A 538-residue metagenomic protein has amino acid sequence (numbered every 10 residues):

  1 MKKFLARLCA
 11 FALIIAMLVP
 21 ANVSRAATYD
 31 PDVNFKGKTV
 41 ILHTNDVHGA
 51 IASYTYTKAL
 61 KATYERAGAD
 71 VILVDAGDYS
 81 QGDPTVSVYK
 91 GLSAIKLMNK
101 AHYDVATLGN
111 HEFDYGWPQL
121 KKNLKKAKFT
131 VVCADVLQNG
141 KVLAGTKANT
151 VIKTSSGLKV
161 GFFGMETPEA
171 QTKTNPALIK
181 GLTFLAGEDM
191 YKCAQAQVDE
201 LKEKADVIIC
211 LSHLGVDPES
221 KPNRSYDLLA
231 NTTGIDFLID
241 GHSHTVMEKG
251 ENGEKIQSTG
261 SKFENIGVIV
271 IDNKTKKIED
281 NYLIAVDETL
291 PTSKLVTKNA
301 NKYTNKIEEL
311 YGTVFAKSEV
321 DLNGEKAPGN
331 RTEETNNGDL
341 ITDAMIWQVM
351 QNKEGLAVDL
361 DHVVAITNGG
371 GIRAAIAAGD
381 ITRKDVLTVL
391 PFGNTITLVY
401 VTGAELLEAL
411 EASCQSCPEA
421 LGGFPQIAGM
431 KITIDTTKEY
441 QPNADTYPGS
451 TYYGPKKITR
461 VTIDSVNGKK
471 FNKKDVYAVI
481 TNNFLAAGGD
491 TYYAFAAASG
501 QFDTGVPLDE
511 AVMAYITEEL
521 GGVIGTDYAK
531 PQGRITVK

Functional and structural regions predicted by a protein language model:
F4-V23: Sec-dependent N-terminal signal peptides of Gram-positive bacterial secreted proteins and lipoproteins
A27-L290, T332, N337-W347, G355-D361 (+3 more regions): Acidic, metal/ion-coordinating pockets
F35-V40, A50-K58, K128-D135, T146-N149 (+2 more regions): Feature captures C-terminal
H43-N45, K180, L322-R331, L387-T395 (+1 more regions): Glycine- and acidic
Y282-L283, V314-D321, L398-Y400: Short amphipathic
L290-N301: Internal, active-site/partner-interface "lid" segment
K302-N305, E309, N352-K353: Extended, hydrophobic alpha-helical segments
L310-N336: Glycine-rich phosphate/diphosphate-binding loops and the adjacent beta-loop-alpha structural elements that coordinate
